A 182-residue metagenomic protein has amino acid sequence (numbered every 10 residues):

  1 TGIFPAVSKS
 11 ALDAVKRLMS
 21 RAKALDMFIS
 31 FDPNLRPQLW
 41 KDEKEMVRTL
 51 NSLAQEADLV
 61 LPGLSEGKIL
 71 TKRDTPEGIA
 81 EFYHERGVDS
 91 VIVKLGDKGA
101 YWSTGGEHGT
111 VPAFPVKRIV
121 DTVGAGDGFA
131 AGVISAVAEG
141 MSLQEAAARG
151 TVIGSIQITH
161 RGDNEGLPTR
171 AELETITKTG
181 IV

Functional and structural regions predicted by a protein language model:
T1, P33-R36, L50, E66 (+4 more regions): A near-ubiquitous, low-amplitude feature marking generic local secondary-structure context
I3-F82, K98-A100: Conserved beta-alpha-beta core of the PfkB/ribokinase-like small-molecule kinase fold
S20-A24, K72-V182: Conserved phosphate-binding/catalytic region of the ribokinase-like
